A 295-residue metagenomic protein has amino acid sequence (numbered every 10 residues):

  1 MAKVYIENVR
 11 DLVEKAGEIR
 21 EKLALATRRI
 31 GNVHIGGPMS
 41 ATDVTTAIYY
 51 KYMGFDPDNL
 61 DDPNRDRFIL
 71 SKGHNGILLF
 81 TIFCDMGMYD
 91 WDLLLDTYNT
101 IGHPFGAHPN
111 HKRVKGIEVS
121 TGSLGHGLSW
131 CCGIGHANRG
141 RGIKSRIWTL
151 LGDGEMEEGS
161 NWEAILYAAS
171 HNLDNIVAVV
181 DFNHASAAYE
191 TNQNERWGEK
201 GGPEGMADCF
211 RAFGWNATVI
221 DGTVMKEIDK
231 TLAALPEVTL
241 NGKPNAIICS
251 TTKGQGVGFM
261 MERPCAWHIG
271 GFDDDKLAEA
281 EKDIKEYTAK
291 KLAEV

Functional and structural regions predicted by a protein language model:
M1-I19, L23: N-terminal hydrophobic or amphipathic helices/low-complexity stretches enriched in small/hydrophobic/Pro/Gly
K15-N32, D181: N-terminal capping segment at the start of a domain
A26, P38-S170: Cofactor-binding active-site loop characterized by glycine-rich and histidine/acidic residues
G31-M39: Structural motif
I69, V177, V219, A246-I248: Structured core elements
M86, Q193-E195, M261-C265: Short secondary-structure boundary/capping segments
G116, S120-T239: Thiamine diphosphate
C209, M225-V295: Glycine/aspartate-rich loop-and-adjacent alpha/beta segment that forms the canonical ThDP
